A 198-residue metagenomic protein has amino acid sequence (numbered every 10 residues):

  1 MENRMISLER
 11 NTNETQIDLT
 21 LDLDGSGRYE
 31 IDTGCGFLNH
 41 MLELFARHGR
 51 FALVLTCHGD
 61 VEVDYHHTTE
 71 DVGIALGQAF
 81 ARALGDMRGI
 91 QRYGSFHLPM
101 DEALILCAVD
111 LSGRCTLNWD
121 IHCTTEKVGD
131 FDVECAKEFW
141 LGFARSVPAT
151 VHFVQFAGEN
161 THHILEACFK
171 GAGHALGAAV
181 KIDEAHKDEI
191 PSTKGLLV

Functional and structural regions predicted by a protein language model:
M1-V198: N-terminal intrinsically disordered, cationic/polar leader segments that include organellar targeting peptides
